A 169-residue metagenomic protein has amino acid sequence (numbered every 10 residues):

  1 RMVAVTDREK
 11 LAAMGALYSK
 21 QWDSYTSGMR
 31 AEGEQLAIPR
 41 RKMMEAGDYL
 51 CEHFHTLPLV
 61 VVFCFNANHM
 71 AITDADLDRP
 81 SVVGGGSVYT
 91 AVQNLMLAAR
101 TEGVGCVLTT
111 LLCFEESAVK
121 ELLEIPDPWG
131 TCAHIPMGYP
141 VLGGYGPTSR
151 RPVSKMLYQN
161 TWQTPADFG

Functional and structural regions predicted by a protein language model:
R1-T6, L111: Short loop-to-beta-strand entry elements in the cores of soluble alpha/beta enzymes
A4-S87: Glycine/small-residue-rich phosphate/adenosyl-binding loop
D23-E34, L123-P147: A glycine-rich helix N-cap at a beta->alpha junction
M44-Y49, V119-L122, G144: Glycine-rich, charged/polar anion/phosphate-binding loops that engage phosphate groups from diverse ligands
T56-L59, V104, D127-T131: Short coil/turn connectors at secondary-structure junctions
V61, A67-L122: Small-aliphatic-rich amphipathic alpha-helix that forms the alpha element of a beta-alpha
A118-D127, P152: C-terminal end-helix/capping segment
C132-G169: C-terminal helix-cap and adjacent tail motif
